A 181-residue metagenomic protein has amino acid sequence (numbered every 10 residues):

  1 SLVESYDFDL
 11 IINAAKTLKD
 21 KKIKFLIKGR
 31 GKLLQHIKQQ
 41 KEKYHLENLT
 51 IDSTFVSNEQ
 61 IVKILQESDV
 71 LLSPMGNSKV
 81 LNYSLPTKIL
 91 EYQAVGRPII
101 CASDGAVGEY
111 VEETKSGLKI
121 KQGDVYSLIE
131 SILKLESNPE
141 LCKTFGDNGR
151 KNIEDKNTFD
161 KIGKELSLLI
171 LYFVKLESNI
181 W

Functional and structural regions predicted by a protein language model:
V3-T17, Q35, Y126: A conserved mid-protein helix/loop that constitutes part of the nucleotide-sugar donor-binding site
K16, H36, V56-S68, A94 (+1 more regions): Short acidic alpha-helix that forms the nucleotide-activated donor recognition element in Leloir-type transferases
K22-G29, L34-K63: Nucleotide-activated donor-binding/catalytic signature segment of Leloir-type glycosyltransferases, i.e., the conserved
E59-V62, P86-V95, G105-E109: Short alpha-helical segment that forms part of, or immediately flanks, the ligand-binding pocket in carbohydrate-active
V70-S73, E91-A102: Short hydrophobic beta-strand element within catalytic cores of glycosyltransferases and related nucleotide-activated
Y83, D104-T114, L118-K119: Short acidic/histidine- and often glycine-rich active-site loop of Leloir-type glycosyltransferases that engages
E113-T114, L118-V125, I132-E140: Conserved acidic donor-binding segment of nucleotide-sugar-dependent glycosyltransferases
S127, K134, L141-D155, I162-L168: A short, well-ordered alpha-helix in the C-terminal region of glycosyltransferases
